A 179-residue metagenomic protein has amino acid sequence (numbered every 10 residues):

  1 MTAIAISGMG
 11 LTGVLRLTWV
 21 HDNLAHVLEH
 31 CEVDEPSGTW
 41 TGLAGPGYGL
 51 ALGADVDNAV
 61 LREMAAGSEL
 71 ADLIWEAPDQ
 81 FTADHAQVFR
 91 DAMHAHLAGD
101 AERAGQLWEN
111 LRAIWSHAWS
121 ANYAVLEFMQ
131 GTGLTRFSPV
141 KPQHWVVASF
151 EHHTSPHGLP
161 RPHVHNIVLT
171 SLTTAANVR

Functional and structural regions predicted by a protein language model:
M1-R179: Intrinsically disordered, flexible peripheral segments
